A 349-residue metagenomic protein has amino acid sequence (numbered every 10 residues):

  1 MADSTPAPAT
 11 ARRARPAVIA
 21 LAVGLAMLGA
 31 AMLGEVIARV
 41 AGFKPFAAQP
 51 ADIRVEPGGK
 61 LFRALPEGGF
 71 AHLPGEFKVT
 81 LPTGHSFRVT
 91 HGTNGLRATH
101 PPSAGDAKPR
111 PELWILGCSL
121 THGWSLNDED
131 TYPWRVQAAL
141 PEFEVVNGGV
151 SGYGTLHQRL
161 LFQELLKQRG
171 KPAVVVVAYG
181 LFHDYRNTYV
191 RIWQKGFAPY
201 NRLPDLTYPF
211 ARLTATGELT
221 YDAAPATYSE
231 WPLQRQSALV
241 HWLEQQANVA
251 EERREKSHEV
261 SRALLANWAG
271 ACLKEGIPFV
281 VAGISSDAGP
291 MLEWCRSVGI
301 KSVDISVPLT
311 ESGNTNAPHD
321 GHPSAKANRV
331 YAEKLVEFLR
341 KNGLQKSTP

Functional and structural regions predicted by a protein language model:
M1-R15: N-terminal Lys/Arg-rich, disordered targeting/topogenic segments
A17, L21, R253, V260 (+2 more regions): Conserved catalytic region of serine esterases and O-acyltransferases that act on ester linkages in lipids
A20-V36: Hydrophobic membrane-insertion alpha-helices, especially the h-region of bacterial N-terminal signal peptides
L33, H319-P349: Histidine-centered active-site loop/cap adjacent to the catalytic His in serine esterases/O-acetyl transfer systems
F43-A139, L309-N314: Membrane/wall-proximal cationic-aromatic binding patches
L113, H122-D205, A211: Conserved SGNH/GDSL esterase-like catalytic core that processes O-acyl groups on lipids and polysaccharides
T155, R159, H258, R262 (+1 more regions): Short, amphipathic alpha-helical "lid/cap" segments that border enzyme active or binding sites
G180-I300, I305-A317, G321: Serine-dependent acyl-ester chemistry module
